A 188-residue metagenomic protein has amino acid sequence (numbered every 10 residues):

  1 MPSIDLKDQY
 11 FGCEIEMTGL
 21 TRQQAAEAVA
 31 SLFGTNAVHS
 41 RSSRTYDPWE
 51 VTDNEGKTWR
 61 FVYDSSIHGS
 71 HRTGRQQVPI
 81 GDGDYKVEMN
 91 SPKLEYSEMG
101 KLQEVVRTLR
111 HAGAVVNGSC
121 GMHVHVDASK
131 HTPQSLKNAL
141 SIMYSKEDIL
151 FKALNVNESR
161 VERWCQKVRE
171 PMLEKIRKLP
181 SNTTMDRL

Functional and structural regions predicted by a protein language model:
M1-L188: Phosphate/nucleotide-binding catalytic core
